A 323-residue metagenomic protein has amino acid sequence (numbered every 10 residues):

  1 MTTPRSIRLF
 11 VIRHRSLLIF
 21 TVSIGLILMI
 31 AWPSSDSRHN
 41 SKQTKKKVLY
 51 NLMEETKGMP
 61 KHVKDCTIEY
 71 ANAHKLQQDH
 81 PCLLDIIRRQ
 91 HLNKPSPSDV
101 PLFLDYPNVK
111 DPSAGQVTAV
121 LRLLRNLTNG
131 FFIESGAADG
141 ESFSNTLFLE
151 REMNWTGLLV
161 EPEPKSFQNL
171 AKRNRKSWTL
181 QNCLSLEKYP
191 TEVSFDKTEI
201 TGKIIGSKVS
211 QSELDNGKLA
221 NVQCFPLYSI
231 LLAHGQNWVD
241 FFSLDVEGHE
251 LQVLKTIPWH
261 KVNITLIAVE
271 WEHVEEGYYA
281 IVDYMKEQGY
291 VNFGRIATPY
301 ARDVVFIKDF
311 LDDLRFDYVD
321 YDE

Functional and structural regions predicted by a protein language model:
T2-E323: Phosphate/nucleotide-binding beta-alpha loop and adjacent structural elements of enzyme active sites
